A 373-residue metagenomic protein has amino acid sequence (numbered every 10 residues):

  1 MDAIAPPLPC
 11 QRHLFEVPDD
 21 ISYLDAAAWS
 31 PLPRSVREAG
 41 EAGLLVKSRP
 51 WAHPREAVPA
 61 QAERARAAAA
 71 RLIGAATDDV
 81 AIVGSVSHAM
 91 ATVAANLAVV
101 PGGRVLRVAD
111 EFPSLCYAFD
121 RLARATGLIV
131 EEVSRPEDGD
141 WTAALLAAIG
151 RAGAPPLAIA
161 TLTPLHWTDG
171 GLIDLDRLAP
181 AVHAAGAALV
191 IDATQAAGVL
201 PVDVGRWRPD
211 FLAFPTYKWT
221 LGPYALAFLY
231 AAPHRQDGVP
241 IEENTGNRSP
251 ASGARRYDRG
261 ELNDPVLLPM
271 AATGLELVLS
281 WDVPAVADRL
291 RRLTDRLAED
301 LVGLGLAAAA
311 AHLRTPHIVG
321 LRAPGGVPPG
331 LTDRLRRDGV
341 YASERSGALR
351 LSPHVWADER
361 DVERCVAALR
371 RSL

Functional and structural regions predicted by a protein language model:
M1-L373: Pyridoxal 5′-phosphate
